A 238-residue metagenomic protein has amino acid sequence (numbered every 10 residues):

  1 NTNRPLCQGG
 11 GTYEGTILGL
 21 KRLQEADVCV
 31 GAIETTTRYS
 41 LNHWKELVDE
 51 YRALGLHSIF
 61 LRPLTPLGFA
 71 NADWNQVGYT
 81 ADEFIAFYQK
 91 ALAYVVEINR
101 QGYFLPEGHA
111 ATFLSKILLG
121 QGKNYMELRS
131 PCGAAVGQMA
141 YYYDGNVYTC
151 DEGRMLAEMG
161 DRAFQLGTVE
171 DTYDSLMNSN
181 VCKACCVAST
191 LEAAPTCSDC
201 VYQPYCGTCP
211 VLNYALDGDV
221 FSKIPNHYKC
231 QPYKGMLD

Functional and structural regions predicted by a protein language model:
N1-P66, A70-T80: Radical SAM/AdoMet-radical enzyme domain recognition
L18-V30, K90-L105, Y143: A structural motif corresponding to the C-terminal end of an alpha-helix and its immediate exit/capping segment
T37-Y39, P66, T112-L114, N146 (+2 more regions): Short, solvent-exposed loop/turn segments at secondary-structure junctions
K45-L128: Long, K/E/R/D-enriched contiguous segments that form extended
E83-L119, E152-D199: C-terminal accessory region of radical SAM enzymes
C132-V136: Short, small/polar residue-rich loop motifs at catalytic or cofactor-binding pockets
G137-E152: Active-site and channel-lining beta-strand-loop segments that bind or position nucleotide-derived/phosphorylated
D144-N146, M155-F164, T168, S189-D238: Radical SAM enzyme core and accessory elements
